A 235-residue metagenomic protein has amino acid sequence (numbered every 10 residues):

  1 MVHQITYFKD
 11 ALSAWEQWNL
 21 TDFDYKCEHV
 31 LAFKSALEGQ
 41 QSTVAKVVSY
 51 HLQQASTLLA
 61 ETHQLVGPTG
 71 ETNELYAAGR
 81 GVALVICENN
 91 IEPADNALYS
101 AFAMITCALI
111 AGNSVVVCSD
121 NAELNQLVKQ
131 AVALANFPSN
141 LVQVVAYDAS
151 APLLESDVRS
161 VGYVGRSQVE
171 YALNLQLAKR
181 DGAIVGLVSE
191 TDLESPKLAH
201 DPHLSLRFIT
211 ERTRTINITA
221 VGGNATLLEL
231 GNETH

Functional and structural regions predicted by a protein language model:
M1-V44, R212-A220, A225-T234: N-terminal alpha-helical segment of soluble enzymes
G39-G70, E74: Membrane-anchoring hydrophobic helices of lipid-metabolizing enzymes
A60-N136: Conserved small-residue-rich beta-alpha loop and adjacent elements that most often cradle the phosphate/pyrophosphate
S114-C118, Q143-V145, G186: Short hydrophobic alpha-helical runs that function as membrane-insertion/retention elements
Q130, A149-D157: Conserved ATP-dependent adenylate/AMP-binding module captured primarily in the ANL superfamily
N140-A151: Short acidic-hydrophobic, aromatic-tinged amphipathic segments that line or gate anion-handling sites
D157-G165: Periplasmic-binding protein-like
V169-P202, E233-T234: A short, gly/pro- and small-residue-rich
